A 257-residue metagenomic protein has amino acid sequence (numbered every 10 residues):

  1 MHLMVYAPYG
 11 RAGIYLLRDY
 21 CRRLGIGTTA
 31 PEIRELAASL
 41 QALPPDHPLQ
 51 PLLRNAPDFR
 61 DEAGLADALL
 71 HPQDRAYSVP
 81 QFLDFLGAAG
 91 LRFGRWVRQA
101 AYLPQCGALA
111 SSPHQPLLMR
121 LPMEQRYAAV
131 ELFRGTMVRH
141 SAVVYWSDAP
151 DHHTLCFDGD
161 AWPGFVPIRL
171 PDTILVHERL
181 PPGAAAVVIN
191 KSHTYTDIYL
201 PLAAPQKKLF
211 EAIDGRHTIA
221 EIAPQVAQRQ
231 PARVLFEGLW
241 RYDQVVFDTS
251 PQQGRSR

Functional and structural regions predicted by a protein language model:
M1, L16, Y20-P113: Substrate-binding/catalytic lobe of Class I Rossmann-like enzymes that use SAM or dcSAM, i.e., the mid-to-C-terminal
L3-A7: Acidic carboxylate diad motif detector
G10: Phosphate-handling architecture centered on phosphoinositide signaling
G94-A184: Hydrophobic packing positions characteristic of elongated beta-solenoid/beta-helix-type spike/fiber shafts
P104-Y145, Y195-R257: Long, charge-rich, low-complexity alpha-helical segments
V176-K207: Short alpha-helical segments that sit at the start of domains
